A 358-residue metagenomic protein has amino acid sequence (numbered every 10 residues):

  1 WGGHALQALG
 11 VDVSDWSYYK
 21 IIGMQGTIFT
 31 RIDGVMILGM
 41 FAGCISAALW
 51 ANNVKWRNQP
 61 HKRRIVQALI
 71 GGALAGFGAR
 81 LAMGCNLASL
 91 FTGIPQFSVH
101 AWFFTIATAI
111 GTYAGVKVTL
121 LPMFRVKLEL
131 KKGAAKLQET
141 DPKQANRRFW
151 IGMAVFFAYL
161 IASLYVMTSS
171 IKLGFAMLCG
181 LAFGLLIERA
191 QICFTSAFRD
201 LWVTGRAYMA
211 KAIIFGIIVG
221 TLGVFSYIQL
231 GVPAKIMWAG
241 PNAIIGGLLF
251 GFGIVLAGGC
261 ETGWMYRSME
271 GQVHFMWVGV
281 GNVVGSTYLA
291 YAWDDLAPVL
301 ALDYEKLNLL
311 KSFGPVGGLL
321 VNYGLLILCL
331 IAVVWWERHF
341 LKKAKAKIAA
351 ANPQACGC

Functional and structural regions predicted by a protein language model:
W1-C358: Membrane-interfacial helix-loop segments of redox and metal-homeostasis proteins, especially TM-loop-TM junctions
